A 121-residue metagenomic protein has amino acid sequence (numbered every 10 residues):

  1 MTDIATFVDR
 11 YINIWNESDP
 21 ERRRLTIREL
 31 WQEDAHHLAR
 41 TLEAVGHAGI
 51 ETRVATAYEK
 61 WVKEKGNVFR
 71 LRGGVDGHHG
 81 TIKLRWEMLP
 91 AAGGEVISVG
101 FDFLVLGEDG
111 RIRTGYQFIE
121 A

Functional and structural regions predicted by a protein language model:
M1-R10, I50-V54, G110: Short charge-dense sequence patches
T2-L30: Short acidic-aromatic low-complexity motifs
V8-Y11, W15, W31, V54 (+2 more regions): Hydrophobic alpha-helical core bundles mediating ligand binding, dimerization, or RNAP-core interactions
R24-G80: A solvent-exposed, acidic/Ser-Thr-rich amphipathic alpha-helical stretch
E59-A121: A beta-strand edge to alpha-helix "cap/lid" segment located at domain peripheries
